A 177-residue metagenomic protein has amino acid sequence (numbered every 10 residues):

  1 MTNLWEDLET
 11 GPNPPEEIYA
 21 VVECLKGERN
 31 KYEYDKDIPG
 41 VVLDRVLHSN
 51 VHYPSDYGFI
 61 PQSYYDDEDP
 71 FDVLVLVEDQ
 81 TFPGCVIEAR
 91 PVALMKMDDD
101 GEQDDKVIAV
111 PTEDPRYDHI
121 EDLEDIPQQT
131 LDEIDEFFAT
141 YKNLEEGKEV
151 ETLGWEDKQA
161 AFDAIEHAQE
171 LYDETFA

Functional and structural regions predicted by a protein language model:
M1-A177: Hydrophobic N-terminal alpha-helices or hydrophobic patches in metabolic proteins across all domains of life
